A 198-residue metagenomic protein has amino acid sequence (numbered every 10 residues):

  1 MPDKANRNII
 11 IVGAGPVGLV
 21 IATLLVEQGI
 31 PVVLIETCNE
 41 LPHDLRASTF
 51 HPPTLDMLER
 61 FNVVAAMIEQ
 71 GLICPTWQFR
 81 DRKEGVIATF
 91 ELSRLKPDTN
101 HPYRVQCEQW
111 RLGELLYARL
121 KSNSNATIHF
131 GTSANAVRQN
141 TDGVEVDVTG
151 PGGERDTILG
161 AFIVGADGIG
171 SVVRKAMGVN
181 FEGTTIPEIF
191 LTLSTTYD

Functional and structural regions predicted by a protein language model:
P2-V17: Beta1/beta-strand and adjacent pyrophosphate-binding region of the FAD-binding site in flavoprotein oxidoreductases
A5-R7, G152-F162: Core beta-strand elements of the Rossmann-like FAD/NAD(P) dinucleotide-binding domain in flavoenzyme oxidoreductases
V12, T157-G168: Short hydrophobic core segments
G15-P16, L41, G168: Residue-level detector of alpha-helix initiation sites
V26-R46: Glycine-rich FAD pyrophosphate-binding loop
R46, H51-K121, R138: Active-site-adjacent segment of FAD-dependent monooxygenases/related oxidoreductases
Q109-W110, G170-D198: Central beta-strand plus flanking loop segment that forms part of the substrate or channel wall within the catalytic
F130-V144: A conserved short coil-to-beta-strand element within the FAD-binding core of flavoproteins
